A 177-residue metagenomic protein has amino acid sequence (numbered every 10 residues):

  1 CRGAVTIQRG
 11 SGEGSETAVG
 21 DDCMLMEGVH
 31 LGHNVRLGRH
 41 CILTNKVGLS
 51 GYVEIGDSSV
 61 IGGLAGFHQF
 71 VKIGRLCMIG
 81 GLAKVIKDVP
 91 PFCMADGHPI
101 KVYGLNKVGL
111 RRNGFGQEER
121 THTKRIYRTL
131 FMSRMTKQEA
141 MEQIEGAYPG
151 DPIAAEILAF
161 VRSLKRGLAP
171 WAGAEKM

Functional and structural regions predicted by a protein language model:
C1-K101: Structural signal for interior beta-strand "rungs" in well-ordered beta-sheet cores of soluble enzyme domains
H98-M177: Terminal amphipathic alpha-helical/low-complexity segments used for targeting or macromolecular assembly
